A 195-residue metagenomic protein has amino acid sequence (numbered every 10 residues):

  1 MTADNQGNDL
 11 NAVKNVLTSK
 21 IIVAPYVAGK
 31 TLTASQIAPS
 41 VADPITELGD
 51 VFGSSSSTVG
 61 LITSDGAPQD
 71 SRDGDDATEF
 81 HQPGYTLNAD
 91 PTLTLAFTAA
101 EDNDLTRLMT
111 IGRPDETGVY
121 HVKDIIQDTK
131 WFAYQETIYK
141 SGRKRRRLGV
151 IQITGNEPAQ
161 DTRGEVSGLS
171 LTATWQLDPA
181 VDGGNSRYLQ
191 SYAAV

Functional and structural regions predicted by a protein language model:
T2-D102, I151-V166: Solvent-exposed edge beta-strands and adjacent loop segments that serve as assembly or binding interfaces
P25-P44, D70-F80, M109-V122, S170-L189: Short N-terminal helix-initiation segments at or just after the protein's N-terminus
T58, E101-D104, A180, N185: General structural signal for secondary-structure boundaries
L93-L95, A133, L169-L171: Hydrophobic residues positioned within well-ordered beta-strands of beta-sheet architectures
F97-N103, T137-S141, W175-P179: Beta-strand elements of well-folded, non-transmembrane domains
N103-G149: Short helix-loop boundary/capping segments
S141-V195: Mixed-charge, glycine-accented linear interaction segment located at domain edges/termini
